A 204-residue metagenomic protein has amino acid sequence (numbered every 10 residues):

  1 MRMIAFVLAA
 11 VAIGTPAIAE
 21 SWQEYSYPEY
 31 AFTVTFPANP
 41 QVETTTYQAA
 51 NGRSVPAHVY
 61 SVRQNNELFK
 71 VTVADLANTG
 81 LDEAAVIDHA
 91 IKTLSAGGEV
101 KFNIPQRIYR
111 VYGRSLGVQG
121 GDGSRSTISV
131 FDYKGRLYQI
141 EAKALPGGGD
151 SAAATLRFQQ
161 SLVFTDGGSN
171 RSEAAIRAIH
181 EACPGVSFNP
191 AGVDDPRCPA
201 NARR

Functional and structural regions predicted by a protein language model:
M1-I4: Positively charged n-region of N-terminal signal peptides that target proteins for export
G14-P16: N-terminal signal peptide c-region/cleavage motif recognized by signal peptidases
I18-S54, K101, P105-R110, L156-R177 (+1 more regions): N-terminal "mature-domain start" segment
T35-V59, D88-K134: Signature of long, low-cysteine stretches enriched in small and polar/charged residues
P40-V42, A85-G98, G135-S187, P199 (+1 more regions): Surface-exposed amphipathic alpha-helical segments
A57-A85, Q139-E141: A short acidic-to-branched-hydrophobic micro-motif
D194-R197: Short, disulfide-bonded extracellular cysteine-rich repeat modules
